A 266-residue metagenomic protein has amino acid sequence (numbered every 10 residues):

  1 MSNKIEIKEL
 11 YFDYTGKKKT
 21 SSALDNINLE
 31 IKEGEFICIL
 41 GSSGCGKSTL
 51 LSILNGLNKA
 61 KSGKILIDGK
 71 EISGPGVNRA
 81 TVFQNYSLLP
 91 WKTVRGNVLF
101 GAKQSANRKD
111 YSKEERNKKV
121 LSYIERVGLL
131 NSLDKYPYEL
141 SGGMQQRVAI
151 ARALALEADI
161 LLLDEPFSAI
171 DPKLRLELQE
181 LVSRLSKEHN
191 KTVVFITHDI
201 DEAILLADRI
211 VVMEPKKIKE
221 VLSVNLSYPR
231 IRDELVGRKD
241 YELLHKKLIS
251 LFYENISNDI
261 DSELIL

Functional and structural regions predicted by a protein language model:
L40-S42: The feature captures the beta-strand-to-loop junction immediately N-terminal to the Walker
N55: Helix-to-loop junction immediately C-terminal to a conserved catalytic motif
G63-G74: Conserved ABC transporter NBD signature motif
R95-K103, N107, N117: Short helical segment in ABC ATPase nucleotide-binding domains corresponding to the A-loop/adjacent helical element
Y111-S132, R184: Conserved ABC ATPase "signature" region
Y136-L140, M144: Conserved ABC ATPase signature
A155-D159: A short, proline-enriched helix->beta-strand linker immediately N-terminal to the Walker B motif in ABC-type P-loop
